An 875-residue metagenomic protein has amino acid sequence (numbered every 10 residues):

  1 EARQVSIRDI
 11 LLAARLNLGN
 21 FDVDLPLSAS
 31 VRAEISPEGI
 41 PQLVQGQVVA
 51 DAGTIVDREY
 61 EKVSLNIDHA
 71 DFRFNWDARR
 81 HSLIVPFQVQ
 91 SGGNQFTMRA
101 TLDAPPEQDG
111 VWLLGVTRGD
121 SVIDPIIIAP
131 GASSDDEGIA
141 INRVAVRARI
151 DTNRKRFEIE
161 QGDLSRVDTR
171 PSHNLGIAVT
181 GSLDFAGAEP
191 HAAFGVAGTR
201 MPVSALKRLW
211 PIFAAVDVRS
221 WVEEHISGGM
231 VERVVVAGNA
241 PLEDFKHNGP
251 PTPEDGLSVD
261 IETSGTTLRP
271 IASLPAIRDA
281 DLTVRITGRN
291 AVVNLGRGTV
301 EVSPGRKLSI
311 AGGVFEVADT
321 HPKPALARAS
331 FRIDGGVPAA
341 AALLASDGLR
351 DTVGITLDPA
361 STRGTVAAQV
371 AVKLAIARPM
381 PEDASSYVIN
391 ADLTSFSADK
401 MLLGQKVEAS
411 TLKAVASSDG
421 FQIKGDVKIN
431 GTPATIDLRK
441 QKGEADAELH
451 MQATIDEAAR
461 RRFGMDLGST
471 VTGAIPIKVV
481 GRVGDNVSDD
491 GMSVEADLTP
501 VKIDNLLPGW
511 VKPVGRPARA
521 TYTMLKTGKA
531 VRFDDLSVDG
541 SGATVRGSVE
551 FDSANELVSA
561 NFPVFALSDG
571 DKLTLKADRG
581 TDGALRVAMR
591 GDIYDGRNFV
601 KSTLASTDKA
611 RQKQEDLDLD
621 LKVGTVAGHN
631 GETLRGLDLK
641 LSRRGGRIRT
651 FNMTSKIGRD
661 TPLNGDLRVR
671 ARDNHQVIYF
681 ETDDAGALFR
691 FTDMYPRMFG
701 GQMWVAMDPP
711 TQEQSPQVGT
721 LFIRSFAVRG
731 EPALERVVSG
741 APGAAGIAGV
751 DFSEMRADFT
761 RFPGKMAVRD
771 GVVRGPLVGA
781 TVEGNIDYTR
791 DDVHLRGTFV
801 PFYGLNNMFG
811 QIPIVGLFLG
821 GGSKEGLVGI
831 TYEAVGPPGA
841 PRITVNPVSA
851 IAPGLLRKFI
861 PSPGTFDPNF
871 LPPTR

Functional and structural regions predicted by a protein language model:
E1-L83, N94-E160, T169-D534, S548-P763 (+1 more regions): Membrane-proximal interfacial segments on either side of biological membranes
D539-S541: A short, well-structured beta->alpha microelement
R774: Glycine-/small-residue-rich active-site loops that bind phosphorylated ligands and cofactors
